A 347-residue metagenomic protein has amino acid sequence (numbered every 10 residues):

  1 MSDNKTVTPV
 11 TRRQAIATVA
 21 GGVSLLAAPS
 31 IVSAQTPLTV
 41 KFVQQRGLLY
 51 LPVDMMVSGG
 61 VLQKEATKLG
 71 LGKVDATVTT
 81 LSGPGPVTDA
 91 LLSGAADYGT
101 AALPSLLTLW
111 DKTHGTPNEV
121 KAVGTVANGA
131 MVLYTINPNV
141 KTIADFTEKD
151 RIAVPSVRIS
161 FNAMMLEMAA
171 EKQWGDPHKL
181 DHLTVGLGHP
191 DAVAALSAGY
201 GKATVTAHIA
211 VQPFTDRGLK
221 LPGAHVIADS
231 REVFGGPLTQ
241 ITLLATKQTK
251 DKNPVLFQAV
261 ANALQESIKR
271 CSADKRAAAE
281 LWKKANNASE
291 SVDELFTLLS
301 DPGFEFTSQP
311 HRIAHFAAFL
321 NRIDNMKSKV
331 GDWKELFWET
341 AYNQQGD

Functional and structural regions predicted by a protein language model:
M1-V10, G21-L25: N-terminal secretory signal peptides
S30-A34: Sec/Tat signal peptide C-region and signal peptidase I cleavage site
Q35-H178, H182-G186, K202, T206-Q212 (+1 more regions): Short, glycine-/small- and polar/acidic-enriched structural segments that line small-molecule recognition paths
L71-T77, D176-L183, N286-L298, K327-W333: Short, surface-exposed acidic
K179, P190-K283: Pocket-lining segment of extracytoplasmic ligand-binding domains
D251-M326: Secondary-structure end/capping motifs
L320-D347: Conserved C-terminal helix/tail region of periplasmic/extracytoplasmic solute-binding proteins
